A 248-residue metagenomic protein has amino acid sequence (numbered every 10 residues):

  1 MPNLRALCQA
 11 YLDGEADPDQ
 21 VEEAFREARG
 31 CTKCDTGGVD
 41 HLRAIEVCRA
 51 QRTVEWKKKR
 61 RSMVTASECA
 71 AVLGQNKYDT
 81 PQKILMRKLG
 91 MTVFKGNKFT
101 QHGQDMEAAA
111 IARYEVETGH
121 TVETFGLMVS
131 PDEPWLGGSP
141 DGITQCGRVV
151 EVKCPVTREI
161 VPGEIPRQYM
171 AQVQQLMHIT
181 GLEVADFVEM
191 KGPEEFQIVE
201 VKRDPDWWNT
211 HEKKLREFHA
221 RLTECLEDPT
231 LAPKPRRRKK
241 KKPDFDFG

Functional and structural regions predicted by a protein language model:
M1-D105, P233-G248: Charged, glycine-rich intrinsically disordered N-terminal tails and low-complexity linkers that flank
A71, A109-A112, A185-V188: Intrinsically disordered, low-complexity boundary segments flanking structured domains
Q82, I111, V173: Generic structural marker for isolated residues within well-ordered, non-membrane alpha-helices of soluble domains
T100-V122: Acidic-basic catalytic patches of nuclease active cores, encompassing PD-(D/E)XK and other metal-cofactor nuclease
V116-E227: Nucleic-acid nuclease catalytic cores
